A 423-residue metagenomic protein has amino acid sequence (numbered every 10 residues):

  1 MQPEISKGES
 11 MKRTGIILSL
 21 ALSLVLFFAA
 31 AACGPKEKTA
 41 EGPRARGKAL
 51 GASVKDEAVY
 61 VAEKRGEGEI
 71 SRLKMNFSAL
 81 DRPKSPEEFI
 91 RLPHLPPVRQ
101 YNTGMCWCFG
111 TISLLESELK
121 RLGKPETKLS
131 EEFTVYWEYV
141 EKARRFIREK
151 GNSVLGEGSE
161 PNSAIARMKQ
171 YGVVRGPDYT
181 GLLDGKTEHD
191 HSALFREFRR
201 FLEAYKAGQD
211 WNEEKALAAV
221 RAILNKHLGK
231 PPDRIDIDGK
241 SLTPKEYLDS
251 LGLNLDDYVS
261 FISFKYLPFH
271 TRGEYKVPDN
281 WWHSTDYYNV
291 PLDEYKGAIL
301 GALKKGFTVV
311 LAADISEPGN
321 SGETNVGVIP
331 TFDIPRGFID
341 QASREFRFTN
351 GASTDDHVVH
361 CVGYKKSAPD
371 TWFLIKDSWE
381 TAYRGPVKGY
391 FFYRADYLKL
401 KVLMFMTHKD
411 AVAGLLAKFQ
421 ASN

Functional and structural regions predicted by a protein language model:
M1-S10: Short, Lys/Arg-enriched N-terminal segments with co-localized hydrophobic residues within the first ~10-30 amino acids
E9-L20: Bacterial N-terminal signal peptides that target proteins for export
S19-A29: Bacterial N-terminal signal peptides
F27-A32, E118: Hydrophobic membrane-targeting alpha-helices
G34-T39, A218-N423: Active-site signature of cysteine proteases
T39-P93: N-terminal regions that are enriched for targeting/export leaders and immediately downstream pro/stem segments
P86-W282, D286-D293, G297-V309, E380 (+1 more regions): Active-site nucleophile-adjacent alpha helix/oxyanion-hole segment immediately C-terminal to the catalytic cysteine
